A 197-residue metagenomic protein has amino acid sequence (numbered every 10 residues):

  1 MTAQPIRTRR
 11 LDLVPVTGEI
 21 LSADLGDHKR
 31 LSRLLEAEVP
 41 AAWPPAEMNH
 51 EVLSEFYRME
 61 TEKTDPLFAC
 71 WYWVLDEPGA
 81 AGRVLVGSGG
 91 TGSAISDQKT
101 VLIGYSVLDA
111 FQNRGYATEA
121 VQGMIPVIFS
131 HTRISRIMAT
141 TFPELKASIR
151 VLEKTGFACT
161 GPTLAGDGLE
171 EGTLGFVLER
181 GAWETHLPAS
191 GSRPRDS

Functional and structural regions predicted by a protein language model:
M1-L102, V107-A110, G123-H131, E144 (+1 more regions): GNAT-family acyltransferases
T8, T118, T141: Ser/Thr-centric signal marking residues that sit in or immediately flank functional binding/regulatory motifs
T118, E144-G161: Conserved active-site alpha-helix within GNAT-family acetyltransferase domains
I128, T141, L152: Short hydrophobic alpha-helical segments of the AMP-binding
H131-T140: Conserved GNAT acetyl-CoA-binding A-motif
